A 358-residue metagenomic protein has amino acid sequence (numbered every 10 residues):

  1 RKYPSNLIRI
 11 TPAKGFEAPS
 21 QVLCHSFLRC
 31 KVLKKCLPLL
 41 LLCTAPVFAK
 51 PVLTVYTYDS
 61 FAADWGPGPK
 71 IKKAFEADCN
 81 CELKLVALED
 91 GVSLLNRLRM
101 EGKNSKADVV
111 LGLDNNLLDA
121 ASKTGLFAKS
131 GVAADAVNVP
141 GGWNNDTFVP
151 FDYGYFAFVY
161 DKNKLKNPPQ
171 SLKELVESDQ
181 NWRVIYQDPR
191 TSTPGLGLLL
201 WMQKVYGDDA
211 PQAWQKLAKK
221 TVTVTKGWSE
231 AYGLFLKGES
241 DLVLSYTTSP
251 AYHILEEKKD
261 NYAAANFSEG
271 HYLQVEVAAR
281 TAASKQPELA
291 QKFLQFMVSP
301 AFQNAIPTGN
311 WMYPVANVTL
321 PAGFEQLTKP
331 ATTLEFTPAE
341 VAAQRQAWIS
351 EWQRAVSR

Functional and structural regions predicted by a protein language model:
V52, Y56-G68, E89-S93, K106-S240: Extracytoplasmic ligand-binding site segments that recognize negatively charged/polar headgroups
P69-L85: Short alpha-helix C-terminal cap/hinge motif
N116-A120, L236, S240-N261, N310: A ligand-binding cleft/hinge motif common to bilobed small-molecule-binding domains
F127-A134, D146-P150, K173-V176, L242 (+3 more regions): Short beta-strand->loop
P140, G154, W214-A218, V224-T225 (+2 more regions): Periplasmic-binding protein-like
A157-K164, Q203, Q274-Q286, A305: A bilobed periplasmic-binding-protein/Venus flytrap-type ligand-binding module shared by bacterial periplasmic
T281-T337: Mature extracytoplasmic/periplasmic domains
G323-R358: Extracellular/periplasmic bilobal clamshell ligand-binding domains
